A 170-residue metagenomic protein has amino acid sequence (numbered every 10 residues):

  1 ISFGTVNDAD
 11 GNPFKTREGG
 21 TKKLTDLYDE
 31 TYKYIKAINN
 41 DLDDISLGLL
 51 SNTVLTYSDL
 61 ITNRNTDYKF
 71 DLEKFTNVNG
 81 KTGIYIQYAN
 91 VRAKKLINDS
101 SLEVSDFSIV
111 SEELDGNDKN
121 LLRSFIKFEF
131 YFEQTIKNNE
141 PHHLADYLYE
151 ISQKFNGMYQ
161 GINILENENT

Functional and structural regions predicted by a protein language model:
I1-T170: Non-catalytic interaction-recognition regions
